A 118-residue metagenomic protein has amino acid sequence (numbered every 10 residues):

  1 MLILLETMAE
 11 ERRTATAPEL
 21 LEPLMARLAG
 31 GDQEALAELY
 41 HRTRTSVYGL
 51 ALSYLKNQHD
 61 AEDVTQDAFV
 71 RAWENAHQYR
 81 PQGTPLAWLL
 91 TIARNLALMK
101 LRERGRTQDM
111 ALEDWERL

Functional and structural regions predicted by a protein language model:
M1-G30, E34, E38-H41, R106 (+1 more regions): Intrinsic, short, N-terminal disordered tails of RNA polymerase sigma-factor systems
P23, E34, S46, D67 (+1 more regions): Active-site phosphate/pyrophosphate-handling residues
G31, L52-S53, R80-P81: Helix-turn-helix/winged-helix DNA-binding modules
Y40-Q58, N75, L90: Amphipathic, Lys/Arg- and hydrophobic-enriched alpha-helical face
R44, Q58, E62, A76-Q82 (+2 more regions): A short, glycine- and basic residue-enriched loop/turn that sits immediately adjacent to a domain's principal
G49, D63-V70, G83-N95: Structural recognition of an alpha-helix C-terminal capping motif at a helix-to-coil junction
E74-P81, T91-L112: Arg/Lys-rich amphipathic alpha helix in sigma70-family domain 2
